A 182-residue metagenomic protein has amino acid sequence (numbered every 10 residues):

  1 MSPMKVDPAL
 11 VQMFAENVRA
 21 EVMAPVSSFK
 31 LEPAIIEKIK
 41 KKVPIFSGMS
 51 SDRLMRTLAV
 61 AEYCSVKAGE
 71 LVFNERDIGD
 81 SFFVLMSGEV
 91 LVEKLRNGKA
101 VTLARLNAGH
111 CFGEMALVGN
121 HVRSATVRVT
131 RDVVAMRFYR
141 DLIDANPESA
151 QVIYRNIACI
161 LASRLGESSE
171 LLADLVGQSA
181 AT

Functional and structural regions predicted by a protein language model:
M1-T182: Cytosolic regulatory regions built on CNB/CRP/Popeye-like sensor folds
